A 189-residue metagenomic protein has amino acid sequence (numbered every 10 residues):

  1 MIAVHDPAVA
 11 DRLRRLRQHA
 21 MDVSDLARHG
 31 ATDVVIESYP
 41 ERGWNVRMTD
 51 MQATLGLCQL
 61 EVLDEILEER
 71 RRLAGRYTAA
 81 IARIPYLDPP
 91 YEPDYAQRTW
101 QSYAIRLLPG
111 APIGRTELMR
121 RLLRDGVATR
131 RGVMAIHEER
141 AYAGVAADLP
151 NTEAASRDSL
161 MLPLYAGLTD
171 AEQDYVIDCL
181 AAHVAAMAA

Functional and structural regions predicted by a protein language model:
M1-I2: Glycine-rich phosphate-binding loop of ATP-grasp-fold ATP-dependent ligases
H5-A189: PLP-dependent aminotransferase class I/II
